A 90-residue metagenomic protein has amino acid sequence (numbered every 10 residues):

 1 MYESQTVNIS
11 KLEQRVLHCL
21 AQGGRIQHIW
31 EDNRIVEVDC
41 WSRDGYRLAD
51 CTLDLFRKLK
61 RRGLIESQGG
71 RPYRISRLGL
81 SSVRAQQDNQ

Functional and structural regions predicted by a protein language model:
Y2-D54: Short amphipathic alpha-helical interface segments
Q5, L20, Q68, S82-V83: Compositionally biased regions
K60-G70: A short, conserved structural fragment
R71-S76: Minor-groove-contacting beta-hairpin "wing" of winged helix-turn-helix DNA-binding domains
G79-Q90: Short, amphipathic alpha-helical interaction segments positioned at domain boundaries
